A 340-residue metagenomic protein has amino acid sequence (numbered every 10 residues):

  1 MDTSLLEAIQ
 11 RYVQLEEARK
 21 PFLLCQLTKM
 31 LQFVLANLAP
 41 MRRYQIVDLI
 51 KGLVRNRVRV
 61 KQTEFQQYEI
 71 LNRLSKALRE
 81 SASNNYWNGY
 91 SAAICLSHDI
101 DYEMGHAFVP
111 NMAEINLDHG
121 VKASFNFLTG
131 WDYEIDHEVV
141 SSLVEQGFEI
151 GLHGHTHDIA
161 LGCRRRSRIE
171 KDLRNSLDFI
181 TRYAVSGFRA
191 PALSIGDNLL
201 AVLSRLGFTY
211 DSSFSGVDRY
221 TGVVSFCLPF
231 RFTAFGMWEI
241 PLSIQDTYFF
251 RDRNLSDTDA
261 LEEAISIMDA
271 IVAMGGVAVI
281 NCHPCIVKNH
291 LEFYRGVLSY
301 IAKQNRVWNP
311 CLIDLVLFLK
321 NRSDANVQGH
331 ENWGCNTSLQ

Functional and structural regions predicted by a protein language model:
M1-I135, R182, D197-L206, V217 (+2 more regions): Terminal accessory/targeting
S124-N126, G151, R189, T209-D211 (+1 more regions): Structural detector of well-ordered beta-strand residues that form the stable sheet scaffold of enzyme domains
H137-V139, G162-E170, L199-L203: Metal-dependent catalytic neighborhoods of phosphoester/phosphodiester hydrolases
L143-F148, D178-A184, I301-R306: Structural recognition of alpha->loop->beta junctions
G147-H155, G207-V223, R231-T233: Acidic, His- and aromatic-enriched active-site or binding-groove loops in soluble protein domains that engage sugars
D158-C163, F249-R251: A short acidic, helix-capping loop that chelates divalent metal ions and anchors anionic groups
I169-I180: An active-site-proximal "capping" alpha-helix that borders the catalytic cofactor pocket
S186-G196: Conserved strand-turn element in the central/C-terminal portion of the radical SAM core barrel that lines
